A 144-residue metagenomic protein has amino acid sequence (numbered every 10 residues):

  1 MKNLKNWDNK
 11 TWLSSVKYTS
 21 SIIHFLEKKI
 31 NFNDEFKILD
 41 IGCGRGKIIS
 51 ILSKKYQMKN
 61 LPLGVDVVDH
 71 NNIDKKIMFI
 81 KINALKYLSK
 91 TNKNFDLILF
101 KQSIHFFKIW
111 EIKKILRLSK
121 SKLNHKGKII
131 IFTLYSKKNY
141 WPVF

Functional and structural regions predicted by a protein language model:
M1-N31, F36, R45-S89, I130-F144: Class I (Rossmann-like) S-adenosyl-L-methionine-dependent methyltransferase catalytic domain, capturing the SAM-binding
E35, F95-D96: Local beta-strand N-terminus motif with an aromatic residue
G42: Conserved S-adenosyl-L-methionine
L99: A conserved beta-strand element that flanks and buttresses the S-adenosyl-L-methionine
Q102-S103: Short catalytic micro-motifs in class I SAM-dependent methyltransferases
K113-H125: A short glycine-rich, Lys/Arg-flanked "PGG" loop and its adjoining helix->strand segment in the class I
